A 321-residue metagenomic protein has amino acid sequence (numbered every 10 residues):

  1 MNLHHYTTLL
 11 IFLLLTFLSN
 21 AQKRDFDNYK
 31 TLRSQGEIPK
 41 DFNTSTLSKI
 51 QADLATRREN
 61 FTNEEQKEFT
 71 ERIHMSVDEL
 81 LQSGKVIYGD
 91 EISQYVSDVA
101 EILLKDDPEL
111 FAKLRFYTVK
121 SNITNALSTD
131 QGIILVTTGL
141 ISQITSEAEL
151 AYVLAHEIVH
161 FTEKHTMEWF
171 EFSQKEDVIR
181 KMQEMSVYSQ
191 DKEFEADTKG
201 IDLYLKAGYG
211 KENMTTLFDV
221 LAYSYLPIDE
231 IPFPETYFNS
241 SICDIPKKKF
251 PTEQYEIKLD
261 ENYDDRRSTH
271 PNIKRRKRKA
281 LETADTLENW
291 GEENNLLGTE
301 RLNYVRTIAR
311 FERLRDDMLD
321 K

Functional and structural regions predicted by a protein language model:
M1-N28: Bacterial Sec-dependent N-terminal signal peptides
Q22-K321: A Zn2+-metalloprotease active-site environment signal
